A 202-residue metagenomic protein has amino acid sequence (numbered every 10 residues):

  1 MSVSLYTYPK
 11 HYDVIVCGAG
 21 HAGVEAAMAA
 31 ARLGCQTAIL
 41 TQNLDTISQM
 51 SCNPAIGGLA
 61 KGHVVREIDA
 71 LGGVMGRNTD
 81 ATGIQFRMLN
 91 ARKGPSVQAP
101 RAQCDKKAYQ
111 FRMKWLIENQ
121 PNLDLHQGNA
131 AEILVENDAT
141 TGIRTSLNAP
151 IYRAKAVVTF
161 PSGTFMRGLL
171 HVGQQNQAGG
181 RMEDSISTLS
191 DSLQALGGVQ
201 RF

Functional and structural regions predicted by a protein language model:
V3, K10-H11, M28-E136, L147 (+2 more regions): Conserved N-terminal/central alpha/beta ligand/cofactor-binding core
Y8-A22: Beta1/beta-strand and adjacent pyrophosphate-binding region of the FAD-binding site in flavoprotein oxidoreductases
K10, R144, R153-A154: Noncatalytic scaffold domains of N-terminal-nucleophile
I15-C17, I151-G163: Short hydrophobic core segments
A19-A22, D138, S185: Short, glycine/acidic-rich beta->alpha junctions
V24-A26: N-terminal amphipathic, basic-rich helices that act as targeting or association modules
A139-I143: Short, hydrophobic/aromatic-rich segments at coil-to-beta transitions
